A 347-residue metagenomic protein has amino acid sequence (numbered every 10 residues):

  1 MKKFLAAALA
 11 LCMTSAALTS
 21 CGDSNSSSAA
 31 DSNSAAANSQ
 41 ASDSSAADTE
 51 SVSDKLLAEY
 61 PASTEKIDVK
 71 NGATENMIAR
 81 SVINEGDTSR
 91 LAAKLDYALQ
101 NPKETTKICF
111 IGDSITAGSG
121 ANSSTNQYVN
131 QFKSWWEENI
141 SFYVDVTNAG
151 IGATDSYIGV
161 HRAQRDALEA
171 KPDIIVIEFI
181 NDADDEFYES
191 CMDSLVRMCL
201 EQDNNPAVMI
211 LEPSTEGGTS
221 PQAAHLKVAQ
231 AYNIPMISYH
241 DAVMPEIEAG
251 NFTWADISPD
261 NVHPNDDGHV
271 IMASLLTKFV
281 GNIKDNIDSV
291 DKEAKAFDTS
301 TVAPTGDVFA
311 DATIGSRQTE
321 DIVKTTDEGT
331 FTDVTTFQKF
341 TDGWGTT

Functional and structural regions predicted by a protein language model:
K2-A6, A10, C21-C109, T116-S123 (+4 more regions): N-terminal secretory targeting modules
A16-S20: C-terminal motif of bacterial Sec signal peptides marking the signal peptidase cleavage site
F110-I111, E178: Structural cue for short, hydrophobic secondary-structure segments
I111-G112, A149, L211: Short hydrophobic segments within beta-strands
S114-A117, N181-A183: A short, flexible beta-alpha/helix-coil linker loop
G120-S124, N148-S156: Acidic/histidine-rich helix-loop elements that form or flank divalent-metal/phosphate-binding sites at the catalytic
N130-F142, T154, I158-S289: Alpha-helical cap/lid subdomain in secreted, periplasmic, or secretory-pathway luminal O-acyl-processing enzymes
